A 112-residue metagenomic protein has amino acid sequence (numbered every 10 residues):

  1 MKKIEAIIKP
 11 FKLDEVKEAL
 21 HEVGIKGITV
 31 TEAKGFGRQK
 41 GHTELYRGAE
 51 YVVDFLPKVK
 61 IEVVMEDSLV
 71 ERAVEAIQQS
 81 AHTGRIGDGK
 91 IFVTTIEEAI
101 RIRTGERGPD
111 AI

Functional and structural regions predicted by a protein language model:
M1-I112: Positively charged, small/polar-rich N-terminal and surface patches that mediate targeting and assembly and bind
